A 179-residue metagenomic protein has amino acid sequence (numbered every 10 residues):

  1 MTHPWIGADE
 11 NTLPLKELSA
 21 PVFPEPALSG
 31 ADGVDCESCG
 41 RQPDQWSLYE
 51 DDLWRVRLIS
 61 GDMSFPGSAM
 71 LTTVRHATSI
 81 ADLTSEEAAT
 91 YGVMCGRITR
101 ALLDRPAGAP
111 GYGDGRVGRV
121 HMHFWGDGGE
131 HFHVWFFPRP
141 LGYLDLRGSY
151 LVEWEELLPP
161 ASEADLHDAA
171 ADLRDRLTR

Functional and structural regions predicted by a protein language model:
M1-L71, R75: Active-site microenvironments that recognize anionic phosphate/pyrophosphate groups
T2-S29, P140-R179: C-terminal helix-cap and adjacent tail motif
P26-S29, P43-Q45, T78-D82, G92 (+2 more regions): Extended interaction regions within the primary functional domain
D52-W54, G118-V120, E130: Short beta-strand or tight-loop elements that sit immediately N-terminal to catalytic metal-binding acidic residues
A69-M94, W154-S162: Short histidine-centered catalytic/ligand-binding loop motif
T73, H121-E153: Histidine-centered divalent-metal-coordination microenvironment in nucleic-acid enzymes
L83-G113, A164: Long, well-ordered alpha-helical scaffolding segments within enzyme catalytic domains, especially pronounced
P106-D127: A short glycine-rich, hydrophobically flanked beta-strand micro-motif that places a catalytic Asp/Glu for divalent metal
